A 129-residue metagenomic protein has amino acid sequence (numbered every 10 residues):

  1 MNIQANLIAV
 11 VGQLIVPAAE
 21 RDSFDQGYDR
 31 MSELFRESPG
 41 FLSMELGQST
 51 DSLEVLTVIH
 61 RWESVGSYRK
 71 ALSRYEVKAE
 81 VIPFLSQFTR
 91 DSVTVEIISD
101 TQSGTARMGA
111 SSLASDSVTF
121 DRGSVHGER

Functional and structural regions predicted by a protein language model:
M1-L7: Extreme N-terminus of proteins, especially the signal/transit-peptide cleavage junction and the first residues
I3, E33, E37-S43, R61-V95 (+1 more regions): An amphipathic, aromatic/His-enriched active-site/gating alpha helix that lines ligand/cofactor pockets
I8-I15, E45-S73, G109-A110: Short, well-ordered beta-strand segments in beta-rich or mixed alpha/beta enzyme and ligand-binding folds
I15-Q26: Short, surface-exposed ligand-recognition loops at beta-strand->loop->(often short) alpha-helix junctions that present
F41, G47-T50, I98-T101: Short, solvent-exposed coil/turn elements at secondary-structure transition points
V95-R129: Acidic/histidine-enriched, glycine/proline-rich intrinsically disordered or flexible terminal extensions
